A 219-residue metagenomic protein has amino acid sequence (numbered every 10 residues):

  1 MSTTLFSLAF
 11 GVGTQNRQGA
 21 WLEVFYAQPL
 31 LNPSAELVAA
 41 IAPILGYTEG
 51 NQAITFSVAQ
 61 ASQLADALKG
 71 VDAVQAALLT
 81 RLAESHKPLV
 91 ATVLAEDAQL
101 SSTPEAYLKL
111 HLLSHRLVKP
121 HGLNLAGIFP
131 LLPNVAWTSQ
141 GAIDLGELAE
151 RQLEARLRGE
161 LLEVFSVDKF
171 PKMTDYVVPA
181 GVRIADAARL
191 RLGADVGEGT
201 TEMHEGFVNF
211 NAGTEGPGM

Functional and structural regions predicted by a protein language model:
M1-D175: Terminal amphipathic alpha-helical/low-complexity segments used for targeting or macromolecular assembly
V177-M219: Structural signal for interior beta-strand "rungs" in well-ordered beta-sheet cores of soluble enzyme domains
